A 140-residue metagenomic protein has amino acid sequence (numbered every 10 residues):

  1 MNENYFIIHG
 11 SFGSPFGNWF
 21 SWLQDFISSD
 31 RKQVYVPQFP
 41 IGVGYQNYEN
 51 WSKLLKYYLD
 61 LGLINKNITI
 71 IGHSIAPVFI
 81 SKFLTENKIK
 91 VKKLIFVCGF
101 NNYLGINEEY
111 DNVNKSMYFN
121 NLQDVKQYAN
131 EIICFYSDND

Functional and structural regions predicted by a protein language model:
N2-I64: Active-site catalytic motif of lipid deacylating hydrolases and related acyltransferases
G10, F39-G42, I95-G105: Active-site nucleophile loop of the alpha/beta-hydrolase fold
G13-S14, D138-D140: Acidic catalytic loop of the alpha/beta-hydrolase fold
T69-I71, L94: Conserved alpha/beta-hydrolase fold motif
I71-I80: Gly/Ala-rich beta-loop-alpha elbow adjacent to hydrolase catalytic centers
K88-K90, L122-A129: Short, conserved loop/helix-junction motifs that constitute active-site signature segments in enzyme catalytic cores
E108-D124, D140: Active-site nucleophile elbow and catalytic-triad environment of alpha/beta-hydrolase enzymes
Y128-A129, I133-Y136: Short beta-strand/loop motif that positions the catalytic acidic residue of the alpha/beta-hydrolase fold
